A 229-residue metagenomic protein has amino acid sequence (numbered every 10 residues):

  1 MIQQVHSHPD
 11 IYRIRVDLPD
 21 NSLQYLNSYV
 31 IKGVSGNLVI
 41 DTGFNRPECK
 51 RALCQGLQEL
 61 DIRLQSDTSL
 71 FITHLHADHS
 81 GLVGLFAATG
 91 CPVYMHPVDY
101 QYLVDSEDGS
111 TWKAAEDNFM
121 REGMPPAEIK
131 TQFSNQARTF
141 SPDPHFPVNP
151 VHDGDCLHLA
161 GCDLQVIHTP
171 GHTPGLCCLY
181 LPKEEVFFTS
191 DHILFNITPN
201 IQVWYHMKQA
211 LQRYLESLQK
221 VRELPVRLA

Functional and structural regions predicted by a protein language model:
M1-H6, G109-K113, G123-M124, Q219-L228: Accessory terminal helices/loops
I2-Q3, N27-Y29, N149, G154-D155 (+1 more regions): Residue-level detector of beta-strand structural context in well-folded domains
Q4-L60, L179-S190: Conserved beta-strand hairpin/beta-sheet module of binuclear metal-dependent hydrolase folds, prominently
P9-V16, N135-F140, A160-C162: Short Pro/Gly-enriched beta-strand edge/turn motifs at strand-loop
D17, T42-F44, L75, P97-D99 (+2 more regions): Active-site metal-binding loops of divalent metal-dependent hydrolases
N21-L23, N149-V151, P170-T173: A short catalytic or substrate-binding loop motif that flags glycine-/basic-rich loops and adjacent residues that bind
N37, F44-R46, A137-P142, C156 (+1 more regions): Metallo-beta-lactamase
E48-C49, Q58-L157: Active-site HxH/HxHxD metal-binding segment of metal-dependent hydrolases
